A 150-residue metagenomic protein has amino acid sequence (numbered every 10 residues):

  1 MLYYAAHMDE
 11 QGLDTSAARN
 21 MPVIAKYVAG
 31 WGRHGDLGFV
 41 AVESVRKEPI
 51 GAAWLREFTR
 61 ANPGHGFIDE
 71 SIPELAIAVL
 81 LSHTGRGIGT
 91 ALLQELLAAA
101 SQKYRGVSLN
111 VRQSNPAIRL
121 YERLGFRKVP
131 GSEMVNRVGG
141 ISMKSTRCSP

Functional and structural regions predicted by a protein language model:
M1-A25, P150: A short, well-structured alpha-helix characteristic of acyl/acetyltransferase catalytic modules
D14-S44: Active-site rim helix/loop that mediates acceptor-substrate recognition in acyltransferases
G35-V40, A52, A76, S108 (+1 more regions): Short hydrophobic/aromatic beta-strand element in the GNAT-like acyltransferase core that lines or flanks the acyl-donor
V42-L80, T84: Conserved acyl-donor/pantetheine-binding loop and adjacent beta-alpha core of acyl/acetyltransferases and related
A76-V79, G85-A100, E122-R123: Conserved acetyl-CoA-binding loop-helix of GNAT-fold acetyltransferases
I77, R123, R127, S132-P150: Terminal substrate-recognition subdomain of acyl/acetyltransferases
R86, T90-A91, Q113-G131, R137: Conserved active-site alpha-helix within GNAT-family acetyltransferase domains
A99-R112: Conserved GNAT acetyl-CoA-binding A-motif
